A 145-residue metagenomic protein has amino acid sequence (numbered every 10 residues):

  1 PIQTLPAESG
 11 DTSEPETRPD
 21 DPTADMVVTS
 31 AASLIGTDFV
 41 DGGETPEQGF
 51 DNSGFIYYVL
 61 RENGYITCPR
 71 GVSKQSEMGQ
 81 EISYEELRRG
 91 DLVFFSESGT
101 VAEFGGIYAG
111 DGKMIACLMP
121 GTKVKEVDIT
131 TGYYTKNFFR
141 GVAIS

Functional and structural regions predicted by a protein language model:
P1-T4, E8, E14, Y65-I66 (+5 more regions): Aromatic- and glycine-rich peptidoglycan recognition patches
D11-A31: N-terminal hydrophobic or amphipathic helices/low-complexity stretches enriched in small/hydrophobic/Pro/Gly
R18-D25, P46-D51, E81, G132: Soluble non-cytosolic domains of exported or imported proteins
S33, T37-R89, F138: Catalytic cysteine-centered active-site loop
T45, E97-G99: Structured beta->alpha junctions
L92-F94, I107: Hydrophobic beta-strand signal
